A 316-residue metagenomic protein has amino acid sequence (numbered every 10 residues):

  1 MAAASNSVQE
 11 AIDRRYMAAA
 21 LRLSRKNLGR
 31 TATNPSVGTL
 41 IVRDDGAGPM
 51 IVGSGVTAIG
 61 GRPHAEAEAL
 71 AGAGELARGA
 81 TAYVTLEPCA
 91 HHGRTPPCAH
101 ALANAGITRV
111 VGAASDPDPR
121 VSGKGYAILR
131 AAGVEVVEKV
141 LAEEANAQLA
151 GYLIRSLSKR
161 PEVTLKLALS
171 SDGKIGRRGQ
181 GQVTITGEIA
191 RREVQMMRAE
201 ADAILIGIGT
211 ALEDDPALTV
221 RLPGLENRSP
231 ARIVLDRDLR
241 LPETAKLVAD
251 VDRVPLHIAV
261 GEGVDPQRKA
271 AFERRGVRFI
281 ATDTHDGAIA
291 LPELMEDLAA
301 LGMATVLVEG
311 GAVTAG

Functional and structural regions predicted by a protein language model:
M1-A19, A127-E144: Short, compositionally biased leader-like segments
I12-A32, R155: Short, basic/aromatic recognition patches
A20, G38, C89, L129 (+5 more regions): Residue-level signal for inorganic ion chemistry
P35-V37, V52, V163-L165: Short loop/turn microsegments at loop-to-beta-strand junctions
L40-E144, A231, H257: Zn2+-dependent cytidine deaminase-like catalytic core
T108, A304, E309: Short acidic/polar active-site loop segments enriched in Thr and Asp
K139-S156: Short, structured interface segments
I154-S158, E162-S171, I175-A304, V313: Active-site ligand-binding patch in enzyme domains
